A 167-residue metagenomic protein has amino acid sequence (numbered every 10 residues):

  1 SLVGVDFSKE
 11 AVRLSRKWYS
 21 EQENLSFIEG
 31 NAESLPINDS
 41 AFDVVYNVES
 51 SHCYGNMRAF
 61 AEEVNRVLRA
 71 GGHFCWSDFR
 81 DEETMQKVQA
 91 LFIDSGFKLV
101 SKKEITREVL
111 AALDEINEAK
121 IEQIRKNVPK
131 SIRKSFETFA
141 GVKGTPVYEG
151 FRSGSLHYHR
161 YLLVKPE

Functional and structural regions predicted by a protein language model:
S1-S34: Class I SAM-dependent methyltransferase SAM/SAH-binding core
S8, E33, S51, R80 (+1 more regions): Adenine-nucleotide cofactor-binding loop residues
E33-V45: A short acidic, Gly/Pro-enriched loop at the edge of an enzyme's catalytic core that lines a small-molecule cofactor
D43-M57, R80-E82: A short SAM/SAH-binding and catalytic strip from SAM-dependent methyltransferases
R58-H73: A short glycine-rich, Lys/Arg-flanked "PGG" loop and its adjoining helix->strand segment in the class I
H73-S95: Conserved class I S-adenosyl-L-methionine
F97-E108: Conserved S-adenosyl-L-methionine
T106-E167: Conserved Class I S-adenosyl-L-methionine
